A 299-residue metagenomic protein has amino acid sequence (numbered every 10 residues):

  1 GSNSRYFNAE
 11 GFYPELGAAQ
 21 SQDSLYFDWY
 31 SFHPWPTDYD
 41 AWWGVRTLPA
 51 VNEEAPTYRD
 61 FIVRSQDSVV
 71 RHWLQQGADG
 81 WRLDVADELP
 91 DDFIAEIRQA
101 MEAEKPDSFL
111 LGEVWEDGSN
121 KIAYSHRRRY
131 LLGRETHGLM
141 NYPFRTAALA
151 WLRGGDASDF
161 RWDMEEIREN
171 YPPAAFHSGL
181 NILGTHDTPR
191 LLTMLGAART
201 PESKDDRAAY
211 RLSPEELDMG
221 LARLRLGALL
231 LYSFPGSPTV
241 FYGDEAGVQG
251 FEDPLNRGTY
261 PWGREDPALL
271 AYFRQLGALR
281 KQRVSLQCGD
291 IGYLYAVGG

Functional and structural regions predicted by a protein language model:
G1-Q76, I97, A103: Substrate-binding/active-site clefts of carbohydrate-active enzymes
N3-E15, S68-R71, D79, D84-G179 (+2 more regions): Active-site-proximal helices and loops of the catalytic beta/alpha 8
V45-V63, A78-E88, R145-A157, R207-G220 (+1 more regions): The substrate-binding groove and active-site-proximal loops of carbohydrate-active enzymes, especially glycoside
Y142-A147, A175-E216: Active-site clefts of carbohydrate-active enzymes
L221-S233: Short, hydrophobic/aliphatic alpha-helical segments
V240-A246: Short acidic/histidine-rich active-site segments
Y293-G299: Carbohydrate-binding surface patches
